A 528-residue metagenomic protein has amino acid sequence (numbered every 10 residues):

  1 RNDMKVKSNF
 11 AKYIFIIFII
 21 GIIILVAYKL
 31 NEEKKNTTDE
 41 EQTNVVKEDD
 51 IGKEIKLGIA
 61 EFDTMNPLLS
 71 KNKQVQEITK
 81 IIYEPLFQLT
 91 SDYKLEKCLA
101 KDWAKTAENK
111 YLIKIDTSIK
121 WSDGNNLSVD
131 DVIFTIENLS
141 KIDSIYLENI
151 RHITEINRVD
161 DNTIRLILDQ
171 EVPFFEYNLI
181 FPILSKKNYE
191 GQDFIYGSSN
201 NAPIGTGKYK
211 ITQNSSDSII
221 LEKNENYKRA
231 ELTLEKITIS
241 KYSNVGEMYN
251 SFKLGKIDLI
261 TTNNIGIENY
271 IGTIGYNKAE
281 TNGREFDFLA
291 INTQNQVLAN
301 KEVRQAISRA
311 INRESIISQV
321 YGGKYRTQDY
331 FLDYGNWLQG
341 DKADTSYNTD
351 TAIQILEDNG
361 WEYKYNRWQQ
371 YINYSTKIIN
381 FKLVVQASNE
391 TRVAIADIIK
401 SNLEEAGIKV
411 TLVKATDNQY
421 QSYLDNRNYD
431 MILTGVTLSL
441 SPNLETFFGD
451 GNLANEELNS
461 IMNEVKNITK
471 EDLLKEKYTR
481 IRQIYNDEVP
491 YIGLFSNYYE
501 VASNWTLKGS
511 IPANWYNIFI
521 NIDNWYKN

Functional and structural regions predicted by a protein language model:
G58-A107, E137, I204: N-terminal lobe/hinge region of extracytoplasmic solute-binding protein
I59-T79, L99-A100, N125, F175-L184 (+2 more regions): A structural "hinge/loop" feature
K73, K94, L179-L232, K236 (+3 more regions): Gly/Pro-rich hinge or "lid" segments in bacterial periplasmic/extracellular proteins
A104, E148-E190: Surface-exposed binding/hinge segments that line and control ligand-binding clefts or catalytic entry sites
N226-N269, K409-T411: Ligand-site clamp/hinge motif
A310-G340, T391-K400, L424-N528: Detector for C-terminal structural segments
T327-Y365, S388-V393: Structural transition elements
E362-G435: Ligand/substrate-recognition segments at binding pockets and active sites
